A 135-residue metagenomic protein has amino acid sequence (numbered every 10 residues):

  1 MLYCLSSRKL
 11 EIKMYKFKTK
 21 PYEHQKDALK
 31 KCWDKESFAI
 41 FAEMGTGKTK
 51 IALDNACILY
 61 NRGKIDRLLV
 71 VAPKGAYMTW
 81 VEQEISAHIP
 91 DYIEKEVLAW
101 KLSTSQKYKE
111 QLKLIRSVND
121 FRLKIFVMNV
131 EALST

Functional and structural regions predicted by a protein language model:
L2-I40, T46-T135: SF2 helicase/translocase NTPase motor core, specifically the RecA-like lobe 1 inter-motif segment between Walker
